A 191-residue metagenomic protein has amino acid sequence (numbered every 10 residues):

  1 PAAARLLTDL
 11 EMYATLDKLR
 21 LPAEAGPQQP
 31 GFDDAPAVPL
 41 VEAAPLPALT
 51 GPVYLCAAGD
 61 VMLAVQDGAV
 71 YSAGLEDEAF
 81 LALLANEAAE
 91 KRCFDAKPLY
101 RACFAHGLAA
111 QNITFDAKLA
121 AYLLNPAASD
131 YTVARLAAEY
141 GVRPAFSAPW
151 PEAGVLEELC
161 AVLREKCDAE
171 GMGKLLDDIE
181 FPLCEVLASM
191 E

Functional and structural regions predicted by a protein language model:
P1, A105, Q111, L136 (+1 more regions): Mixed-charge, glycine-rich, non-catalytic linkers/tails in nucleic-acid processing enzymes
P1, L21-G26, A102, A117-K118 (+2 more regions): A glycine-rich phosphate-binding loop feature that marks nucleotide/adenosyl-phosphate handling sites
A2-A85, E90: Long, highly charged low-complexity segments
L6, A89-K97, K174: Short glycine-rich phosphate-binding loop at a beta-alpha junction
T15-D17, L63, A73, R101-C103 (+3 more regions): Short helix/loop capping segments that flank catalytic or ligand/cofactor-binding pockets
G59-D60, F94-A102: Short, polar loop motifs at secondary-structure junctions
L81-A82, T114-G154: Short alpha-helix plus adjacent loop in nuclease-associated cores
